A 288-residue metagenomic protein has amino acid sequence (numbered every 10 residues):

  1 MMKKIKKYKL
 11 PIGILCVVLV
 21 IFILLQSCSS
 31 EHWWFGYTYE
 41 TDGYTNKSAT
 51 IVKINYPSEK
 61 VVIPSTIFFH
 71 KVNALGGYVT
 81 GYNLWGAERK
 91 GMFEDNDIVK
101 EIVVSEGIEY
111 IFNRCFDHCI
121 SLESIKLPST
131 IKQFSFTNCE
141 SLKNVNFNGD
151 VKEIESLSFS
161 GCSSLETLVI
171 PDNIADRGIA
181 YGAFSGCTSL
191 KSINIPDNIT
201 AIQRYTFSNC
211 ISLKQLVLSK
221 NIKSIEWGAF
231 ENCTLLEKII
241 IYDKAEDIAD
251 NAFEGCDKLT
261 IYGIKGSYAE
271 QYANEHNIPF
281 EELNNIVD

Functional and structural regions predicted by a protein language model:
M2-V18: N-terminal Sec-pathway targeting helices
L19-I23: Hydrophobic core
L24-G36: Sec-dependent signal peptide cleavage junction
T38-N46, N55-N73, G91-Y110, C119-K132 (+7 more regions): Structural signature of tandem-repeat unit edges
Y82-A87: Surface-exposed intrinsically disordered loops and tails
F112-C115, Q133-T137, E155-S158, A180-S185 (+3 more regions): Consensus positions within tandem repeat domains that build extended binding/scaffold surfaces
E275-N277: Short, structured coil segments at secondary-structure junctions
